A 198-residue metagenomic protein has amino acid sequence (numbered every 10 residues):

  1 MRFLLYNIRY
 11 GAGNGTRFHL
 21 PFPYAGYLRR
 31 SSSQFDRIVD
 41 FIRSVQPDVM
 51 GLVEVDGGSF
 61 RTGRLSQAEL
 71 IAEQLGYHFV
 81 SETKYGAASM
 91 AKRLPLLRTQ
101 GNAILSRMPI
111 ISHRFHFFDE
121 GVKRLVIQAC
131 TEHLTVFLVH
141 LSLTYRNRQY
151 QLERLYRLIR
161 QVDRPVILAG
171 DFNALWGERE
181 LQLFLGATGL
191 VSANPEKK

Functional and structural regions predicted by a protein language model:
M1-Q74, S81-S89: N-terminal, active-site-proximal structural segment of metallo-dependent hydrolase catalytic domains
F3-L4, G11-G15, Y85-G86, V139 (+4 more regions): Membrane-proximal envelope and lipid/glycan-remodeling enzymes
N7-I8, V55, L141, G170-F172: Active-site metal-binding loops of divalent metal-dependent hydrolases
G13-H19, R64-L65, A91-L94, V126 (+2 more regions): Short aromatic-enriched loop/helix-cap "lid" or pocket-rim segments at secondary-structure transitions that line
F22-Y27, V55-G57, R114-F115, L138-R146: Surface-exposed cleft-lining segments at the edges of enzyme active sites
V53, S106, H116, V139 (+2 more regions): Conserved residues at the C-terminal ends of beta-strands
V55-L134: Structured beta-strand-rich core segments of catalytic domains in phosphoester-bond hydrolases
N147-K198: Metal-dependent phosphoesterases centered on the DNase I-like endonuclease/exonuclease/phosphatase
